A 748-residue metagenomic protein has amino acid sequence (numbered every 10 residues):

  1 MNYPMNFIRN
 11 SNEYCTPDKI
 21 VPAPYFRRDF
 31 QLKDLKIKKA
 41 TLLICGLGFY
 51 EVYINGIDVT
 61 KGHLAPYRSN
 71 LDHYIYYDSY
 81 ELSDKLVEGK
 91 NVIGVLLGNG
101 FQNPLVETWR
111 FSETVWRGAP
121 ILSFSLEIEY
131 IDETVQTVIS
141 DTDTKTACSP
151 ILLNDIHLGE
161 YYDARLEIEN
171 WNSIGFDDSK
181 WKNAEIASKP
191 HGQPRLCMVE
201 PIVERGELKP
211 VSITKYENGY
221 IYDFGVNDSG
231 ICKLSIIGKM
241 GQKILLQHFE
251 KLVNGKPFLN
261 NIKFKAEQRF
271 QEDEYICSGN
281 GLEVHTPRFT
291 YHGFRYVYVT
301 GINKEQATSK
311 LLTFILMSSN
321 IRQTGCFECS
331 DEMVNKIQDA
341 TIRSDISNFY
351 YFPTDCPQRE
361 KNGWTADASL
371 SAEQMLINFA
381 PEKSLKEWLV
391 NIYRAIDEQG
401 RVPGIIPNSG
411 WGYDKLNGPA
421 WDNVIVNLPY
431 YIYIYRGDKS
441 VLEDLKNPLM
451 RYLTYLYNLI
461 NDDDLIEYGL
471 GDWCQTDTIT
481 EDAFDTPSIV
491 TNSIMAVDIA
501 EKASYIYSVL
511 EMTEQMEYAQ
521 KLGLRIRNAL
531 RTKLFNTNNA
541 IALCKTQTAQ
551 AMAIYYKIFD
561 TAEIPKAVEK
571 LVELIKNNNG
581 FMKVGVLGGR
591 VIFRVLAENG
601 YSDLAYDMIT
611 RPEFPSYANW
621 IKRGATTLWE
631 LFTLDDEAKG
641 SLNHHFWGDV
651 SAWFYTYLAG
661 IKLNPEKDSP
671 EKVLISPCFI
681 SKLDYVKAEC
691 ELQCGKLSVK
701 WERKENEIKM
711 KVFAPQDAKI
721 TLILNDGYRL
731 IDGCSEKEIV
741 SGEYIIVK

Functional and structural regions predicted by a protein language model:
M1-R359, D367, K383-K386, P403-G410 (+2 more regions): Extracellular/oxidizing-compartment recognition motifs
A40-I44, I231-E250, T300, A366-A395 (+4 more regions): Alpha-helical support elements that line or immediately flank enzyme active sites and cofactor-binding pockets
F49, D141-C148, Q306-A340, I346 (+7 more regions): Active-site acid/base region of carbohydrate-active enzymes
Y50, V59-G62, P66, I392 (+7 more regions): Active/binding-pocket-proximal capping segment
I93, Y162-D163, E360, N378 (+6 more regions): C-terminal capping/lid segments that line or modulate ligand- or cofactor-binding pockets
T114, G118-S125, T134, I139-W171 (+3 more regions): Non-catalytic C-terminal accessory modules of carbohydrate-active enzymes
D367, W388, W421-L428, M495 (+3 more regions): Amphipathic, well-ordered alpha-helical segments in soluble domains
